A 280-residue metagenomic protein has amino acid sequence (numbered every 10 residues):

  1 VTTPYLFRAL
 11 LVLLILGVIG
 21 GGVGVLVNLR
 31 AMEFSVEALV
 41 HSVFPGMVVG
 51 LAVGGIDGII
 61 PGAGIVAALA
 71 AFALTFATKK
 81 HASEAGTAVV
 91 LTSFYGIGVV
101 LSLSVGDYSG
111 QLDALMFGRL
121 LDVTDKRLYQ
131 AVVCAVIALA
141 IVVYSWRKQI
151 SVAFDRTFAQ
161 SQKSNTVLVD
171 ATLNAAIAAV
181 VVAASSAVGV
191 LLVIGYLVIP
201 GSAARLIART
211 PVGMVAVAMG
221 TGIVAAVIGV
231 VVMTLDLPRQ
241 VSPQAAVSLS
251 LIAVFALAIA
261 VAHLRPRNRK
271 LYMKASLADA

Functional and structural regions predicted by a protein language model:
V1-I15, R269, M273: Membrane-interfacial amphipathic/re-entrant helices at transmembrane-helix boundaries
L10-I15, I60-I65, A85-V89, L128-V133 (+3 more regions): Hydrophobic alpha-helical transmembrane segments
L13, G17-G21, M47, A68-A73 (+5 more regions): Hydrophobic core segments of alpha-helical transmembrane domains in multi-pass membrane transport and ion-translocation
L16-I19, L128-P200: Helix-loop-helix "hairpin" substructures at the membrane interface of multi-pass membrane proteins
V18, G22, V40-F44, L69 (+4 more regions): Hydrophobic alpha-helical segments embedded in the membrane of multi-pass proteins
V25-Y108, A204-M219, V232, D236-Q240 (+1 more regions): Short loop segments and helix-boundary regions at transmembrane helix junctions of multi-pass inner-membrane proteins
K80, T87-R147, T172, D279: Transmembrane helix-bundle core of multi-pass membrane transporters and related energy-transducing complexes
V241-A280: Cytosolic-side transmembrane-helix boundaries in multi-pass membrane proteins
